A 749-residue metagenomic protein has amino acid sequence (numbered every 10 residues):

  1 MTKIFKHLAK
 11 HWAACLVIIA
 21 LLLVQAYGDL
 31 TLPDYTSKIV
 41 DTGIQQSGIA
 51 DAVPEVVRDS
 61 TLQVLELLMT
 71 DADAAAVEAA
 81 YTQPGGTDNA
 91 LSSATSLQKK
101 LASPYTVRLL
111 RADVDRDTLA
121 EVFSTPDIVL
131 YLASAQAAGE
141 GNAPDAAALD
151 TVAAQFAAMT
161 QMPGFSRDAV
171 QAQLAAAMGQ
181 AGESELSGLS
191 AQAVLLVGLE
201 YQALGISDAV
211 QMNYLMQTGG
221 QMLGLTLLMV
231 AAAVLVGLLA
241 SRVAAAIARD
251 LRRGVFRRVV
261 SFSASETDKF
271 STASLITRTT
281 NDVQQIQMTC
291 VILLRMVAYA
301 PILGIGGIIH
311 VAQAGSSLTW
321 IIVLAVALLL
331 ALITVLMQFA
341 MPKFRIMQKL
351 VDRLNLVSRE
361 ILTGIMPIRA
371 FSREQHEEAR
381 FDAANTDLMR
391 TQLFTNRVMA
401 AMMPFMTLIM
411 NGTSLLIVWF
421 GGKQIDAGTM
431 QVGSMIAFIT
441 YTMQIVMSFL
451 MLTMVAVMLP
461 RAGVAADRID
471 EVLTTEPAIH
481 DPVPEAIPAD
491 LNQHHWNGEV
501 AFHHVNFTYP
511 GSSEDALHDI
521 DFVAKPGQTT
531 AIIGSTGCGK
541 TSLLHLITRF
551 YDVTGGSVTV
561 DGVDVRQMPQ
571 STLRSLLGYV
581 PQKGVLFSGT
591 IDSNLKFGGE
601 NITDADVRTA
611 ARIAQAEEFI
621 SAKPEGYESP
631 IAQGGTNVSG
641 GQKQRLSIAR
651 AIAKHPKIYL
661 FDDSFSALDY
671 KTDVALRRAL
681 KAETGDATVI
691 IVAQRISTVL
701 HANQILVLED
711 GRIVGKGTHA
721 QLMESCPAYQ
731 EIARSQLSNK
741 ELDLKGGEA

Functional and structural regions predicted by a protein language model:
M1-L32, T36-L223, L228, A232 (+11 more regions): Membrane-integrated ABC transporters
K10, S166, A264-S265, N281-C290 (+8 more regions): An intracellular "coupling" helix at the cytosolic face of ABC transporter transmembrane type-1 domains
H11, L23-T31, L223-V234, I286-T289 (+6 more regions): Hydrophobic alpha-helical transmembrane bundles that constitute the permease/transmembrane domains of multi-pass
C15, D51, L65-L67, T87-D88 (+4 more regions): ABC-type nucleotide-binding domain
G28-I44, M216, L225-D268, T272 (+11 more regions): Juxtamembrane helix-loop junctions of ABC transporter transmembrane domains
I44-D51, R58-L65, A153, T160-R167 (+10 more regions): Short intracellular "coupling" helices and adjacent cytoplasmic loop segments at the cytosolic face of multi-pass
G306, H310-A327, A331-I333, M337-Q338 (+2 more regions): Helix-loop-helix
